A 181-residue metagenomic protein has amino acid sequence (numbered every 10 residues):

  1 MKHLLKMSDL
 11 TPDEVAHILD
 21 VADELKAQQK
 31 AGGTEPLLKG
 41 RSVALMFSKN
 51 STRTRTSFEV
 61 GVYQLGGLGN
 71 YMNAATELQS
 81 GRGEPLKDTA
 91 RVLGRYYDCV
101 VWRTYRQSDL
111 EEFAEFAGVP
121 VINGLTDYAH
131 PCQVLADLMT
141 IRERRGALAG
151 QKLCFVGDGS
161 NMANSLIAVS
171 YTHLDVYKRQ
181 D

Functional and structural regions predicted by a protein language model:
M1-S51, T56: Positively charged, low-complexity intrinsically disordered leader regions
K49-K87: Active-site cofactor/substrate anionic-group-binding motifs, chiefly glycine- and Lys/Arg-rich phosphate-binding loops
Y63, G94, Y171: Gly/Ala-rich phosphate-binding loop of Rossmann-like dinucleotide-binding domains, activating on the conserved
G81-R82, D98-V169: Anion-binding alpha/beta catalytic cores of soluble intermediary-metabolism enzymes, centered on
P85-Y96: Short, well-structured alpha-helical segments in soluble
T172-Q180: Conserved small/polar residues in nucleotide/adenosyl-binding loops
